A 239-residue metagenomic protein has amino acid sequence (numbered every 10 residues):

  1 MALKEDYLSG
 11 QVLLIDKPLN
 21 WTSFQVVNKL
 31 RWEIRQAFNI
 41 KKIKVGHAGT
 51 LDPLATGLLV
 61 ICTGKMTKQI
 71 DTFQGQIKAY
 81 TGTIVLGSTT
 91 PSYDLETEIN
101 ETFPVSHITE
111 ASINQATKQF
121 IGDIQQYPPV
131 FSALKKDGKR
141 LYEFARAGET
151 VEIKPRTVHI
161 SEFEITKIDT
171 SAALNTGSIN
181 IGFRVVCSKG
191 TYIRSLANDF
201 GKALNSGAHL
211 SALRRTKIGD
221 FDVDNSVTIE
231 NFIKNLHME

Functional and structural regions predicted by a protein language model:
M1-E239: Catalytic/RNA-binding core of pseudouridine synthases
